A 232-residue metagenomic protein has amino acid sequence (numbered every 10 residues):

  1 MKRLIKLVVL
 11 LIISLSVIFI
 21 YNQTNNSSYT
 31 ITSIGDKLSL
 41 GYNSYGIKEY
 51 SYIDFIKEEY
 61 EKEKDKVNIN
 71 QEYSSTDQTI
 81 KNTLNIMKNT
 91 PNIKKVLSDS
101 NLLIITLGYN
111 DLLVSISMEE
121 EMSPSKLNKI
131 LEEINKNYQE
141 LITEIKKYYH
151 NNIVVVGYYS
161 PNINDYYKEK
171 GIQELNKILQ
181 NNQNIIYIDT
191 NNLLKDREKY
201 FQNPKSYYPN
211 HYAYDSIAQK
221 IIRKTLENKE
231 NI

Functional and structural regions predicted by a protein language model:
M1-L11: N-terminal Sec-pathway targeting helices
S16-S28: Membrane-interface motif at the C-terminal end of an N-terminal transmembrane signal
N25-E49: Short glycine-rich His-centered loop
I31-I34, I69-S74, N101-T106, N152-G157 (+1 more regions): Structural recognition of the beta-strand scaffold that forms the well-ordered cores of secreted hydrolase catalytic
G41-E121, N128: Conserved SGNH/GDSL esterase-like catalytic core that processes O-acyl groups on lipids and polysaccharides
S44, Y158-I232: Catalytic His-Asp segment of secreted/periplasmic serine-dependent ester chemistry enzymes
E63, E140-V155, I178-I188: A structural motif corresponding to the C-terminal end of an alpha-helix and its immediate exit/capping segment
N110, L141-I172: Active-site segments of SGNH/GDSL-like serine hydrolases that catalyze O-acetyl group transfer/hydrolysis on lipids
